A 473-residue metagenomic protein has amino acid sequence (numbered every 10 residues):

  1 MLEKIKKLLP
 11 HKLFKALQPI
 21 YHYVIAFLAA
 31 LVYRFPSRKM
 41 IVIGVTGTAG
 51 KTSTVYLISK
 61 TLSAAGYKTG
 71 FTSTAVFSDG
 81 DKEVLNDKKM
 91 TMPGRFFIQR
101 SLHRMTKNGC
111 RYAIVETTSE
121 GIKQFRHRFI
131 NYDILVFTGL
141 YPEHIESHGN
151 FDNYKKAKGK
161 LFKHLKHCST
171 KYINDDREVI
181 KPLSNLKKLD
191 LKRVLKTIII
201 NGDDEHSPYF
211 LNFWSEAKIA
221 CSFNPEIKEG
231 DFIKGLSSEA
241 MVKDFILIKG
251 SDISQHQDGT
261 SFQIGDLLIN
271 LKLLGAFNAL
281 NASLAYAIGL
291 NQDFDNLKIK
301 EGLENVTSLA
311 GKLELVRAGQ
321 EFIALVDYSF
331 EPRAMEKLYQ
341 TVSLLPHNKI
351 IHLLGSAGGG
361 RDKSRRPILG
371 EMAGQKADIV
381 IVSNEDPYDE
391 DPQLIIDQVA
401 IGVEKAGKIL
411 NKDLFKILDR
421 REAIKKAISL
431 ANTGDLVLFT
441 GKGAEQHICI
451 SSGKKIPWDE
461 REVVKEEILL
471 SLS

Functional and structural regions predicted by a protein language model:
M1-K4, K12-A16, L284-S473: ATP-dependent carboxylate-amine ligase
L2-G202, H206-W214, G289, P346 (+1 more regions): Phosphate-binding loop of NTP-binding sites
R38-M40, I134-I323, G407-K408, L414-F415: Acidic, Mg2+-coordinating active-site environments of NTP-dependent enzymes
T48, T74, N201, F223 (+3 more regions): Cofactor-binding loop segments of dinucleotide-utilizing enzymes, especially the Rossmann-like FAD- and NAD(P)+-binding
T54-V55, D81, K123-R126, E146-S147 (+7 more regions): Short glycine-/acidic-enriched loop or helix-start segments at secondary-structure transitions that form or flank
K60, L85-N86, H127-Y132, G149-D152 (+6 more regions): Short, glycine/charged-enriched secondary-structure capping and boundary segments
F71, V115, L135, I200 (+4 more regions): Structural beta-sheet core signal
M92-Q99, K155, A279, P332 (+2 more regions): Amphipathic alpha-helical transducer elements in NTP-driven molecular machines
